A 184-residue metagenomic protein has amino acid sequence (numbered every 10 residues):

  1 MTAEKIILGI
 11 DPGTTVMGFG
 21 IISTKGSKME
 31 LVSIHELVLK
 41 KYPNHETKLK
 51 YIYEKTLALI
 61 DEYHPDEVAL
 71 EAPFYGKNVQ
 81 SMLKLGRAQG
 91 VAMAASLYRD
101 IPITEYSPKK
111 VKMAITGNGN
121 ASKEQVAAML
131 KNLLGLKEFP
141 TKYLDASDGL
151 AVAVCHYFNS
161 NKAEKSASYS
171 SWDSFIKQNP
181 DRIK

Functional and structural regions predicted by a protein language model:
M1-K184: Phosphate- and other anionic-substrate recognition elements at nucleic-acid/protein interfaces
